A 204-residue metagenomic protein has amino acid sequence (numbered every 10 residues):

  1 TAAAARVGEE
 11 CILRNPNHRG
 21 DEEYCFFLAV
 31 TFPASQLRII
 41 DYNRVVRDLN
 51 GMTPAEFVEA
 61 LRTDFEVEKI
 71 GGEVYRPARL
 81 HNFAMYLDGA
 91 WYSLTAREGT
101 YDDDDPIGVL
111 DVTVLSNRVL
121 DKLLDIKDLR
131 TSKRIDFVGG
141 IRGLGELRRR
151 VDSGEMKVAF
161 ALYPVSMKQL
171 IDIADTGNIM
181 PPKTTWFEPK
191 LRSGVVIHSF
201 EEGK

Functional and structural regions predicted by a protein language model:
T1-K204: Surface-exposed, charge/polar-rich loops and edge strands
